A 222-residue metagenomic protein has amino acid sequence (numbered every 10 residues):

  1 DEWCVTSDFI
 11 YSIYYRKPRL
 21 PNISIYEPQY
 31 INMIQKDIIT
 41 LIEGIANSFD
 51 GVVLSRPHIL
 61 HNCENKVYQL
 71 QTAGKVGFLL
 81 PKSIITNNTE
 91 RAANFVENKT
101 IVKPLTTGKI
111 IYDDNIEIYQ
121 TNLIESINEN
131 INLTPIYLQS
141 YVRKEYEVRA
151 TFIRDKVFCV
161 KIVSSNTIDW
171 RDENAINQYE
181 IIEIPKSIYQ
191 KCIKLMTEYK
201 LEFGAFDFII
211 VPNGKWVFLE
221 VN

Functional and structural regions predicted by a protein language model:
D1, F152-K156, V211-G214: Short acidic-glycine loop/turn motifs at beta-strand connectors
D1-L79: Conserved N-proximal alpha/beta basic substrate-recognition cap immediately N-terminal to, or forming the N-lobe
Y11, Y146-V148, D155, F206 (+1 more regions): Change "...and in nucleic-acid phosphodiester-cleaving endonucleases..." to "...and in nucleic-acid processing enzymes
N62, Y68-Y112: Loop-centered beta-sheet repeat module
K82, I136-L138, F203-F206: A short linear hydrophobic-aromatic micro-motif
A92, V96-S187: Phosphate-binding site of ATP-dependent enzymes
S187-M196: A short, acidic, amphipathic alpha-helical segment used as a generic capping/interface helix at domain edges
M196-N222: Conserved metal-phosphate-binding beta-hairpin within the catalytic cores of diverse ATP-dependent phosphoryl-transfer
